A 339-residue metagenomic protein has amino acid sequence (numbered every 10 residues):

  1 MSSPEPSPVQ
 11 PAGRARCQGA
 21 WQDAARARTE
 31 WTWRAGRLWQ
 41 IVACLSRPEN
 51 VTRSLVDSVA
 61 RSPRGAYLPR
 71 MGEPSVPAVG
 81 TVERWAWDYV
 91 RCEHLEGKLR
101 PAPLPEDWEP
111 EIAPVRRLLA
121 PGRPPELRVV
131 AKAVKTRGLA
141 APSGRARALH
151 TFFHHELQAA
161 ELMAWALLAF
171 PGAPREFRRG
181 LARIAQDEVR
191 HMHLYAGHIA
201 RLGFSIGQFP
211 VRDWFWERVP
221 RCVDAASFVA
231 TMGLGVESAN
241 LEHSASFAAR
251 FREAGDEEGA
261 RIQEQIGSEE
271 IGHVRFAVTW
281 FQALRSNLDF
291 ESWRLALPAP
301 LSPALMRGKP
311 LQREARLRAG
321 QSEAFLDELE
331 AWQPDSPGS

Functional and structural regions predicted by a protein language model:
G13, G19, G36, G65-A66: Residue-identity detector for glycine
W21, W31-W33, W39: Tryptophan (W) side chains
L38, L45, L55-V56, L68: Leucine-biased recognition of intrinsically disordered, low-complexity hydrophobic segments
R64-S339: Non-heme di-metal
